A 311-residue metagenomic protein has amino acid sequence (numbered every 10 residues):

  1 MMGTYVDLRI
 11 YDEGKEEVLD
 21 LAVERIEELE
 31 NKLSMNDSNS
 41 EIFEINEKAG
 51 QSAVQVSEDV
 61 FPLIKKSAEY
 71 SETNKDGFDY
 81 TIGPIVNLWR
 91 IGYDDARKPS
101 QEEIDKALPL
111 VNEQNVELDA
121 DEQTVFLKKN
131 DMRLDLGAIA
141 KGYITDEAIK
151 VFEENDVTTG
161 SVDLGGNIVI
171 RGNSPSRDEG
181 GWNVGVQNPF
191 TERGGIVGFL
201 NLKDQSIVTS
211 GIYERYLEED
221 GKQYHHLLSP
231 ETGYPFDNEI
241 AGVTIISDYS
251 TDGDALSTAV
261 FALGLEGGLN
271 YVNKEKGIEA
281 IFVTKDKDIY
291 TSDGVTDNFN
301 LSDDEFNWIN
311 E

Functional and structural regions predicted by a protein language model:
M1-E311: Mature catalytic core of soluble alpha/beta enzymes
